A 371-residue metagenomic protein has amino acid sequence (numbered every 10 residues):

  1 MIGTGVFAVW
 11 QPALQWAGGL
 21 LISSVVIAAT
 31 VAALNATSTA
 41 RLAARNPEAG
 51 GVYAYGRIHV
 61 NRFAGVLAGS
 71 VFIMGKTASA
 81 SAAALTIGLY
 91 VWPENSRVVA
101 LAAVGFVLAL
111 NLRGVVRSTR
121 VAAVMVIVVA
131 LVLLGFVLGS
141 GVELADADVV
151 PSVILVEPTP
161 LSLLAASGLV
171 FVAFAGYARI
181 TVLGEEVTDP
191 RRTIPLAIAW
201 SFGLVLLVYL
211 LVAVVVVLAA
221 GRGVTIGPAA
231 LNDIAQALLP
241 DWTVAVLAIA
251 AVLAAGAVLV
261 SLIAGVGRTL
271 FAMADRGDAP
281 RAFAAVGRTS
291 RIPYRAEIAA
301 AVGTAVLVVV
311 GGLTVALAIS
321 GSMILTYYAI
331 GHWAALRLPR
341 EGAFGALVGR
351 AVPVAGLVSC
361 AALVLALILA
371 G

Functional and structural regions predicted by a protein language model:
M1-L20, A32-A33, T37, A147-P151 (+2 more regions): Membrane-interface "cap" regions at the ends of multi-pass membrane proteins
P12, W16, A33-V104, L108-L112 (+5 more regions): Hydrophobic transmembrane alpha-helices that form the core helical bundles of multi-pass secondary transporters
Q15-G19, R45-G51, I58-F63, E185-T193 (+3 more regions): Juxtamembrane helix-boundary/capping and inter-helix hinge elements in multi-pass membrane proteins
G19-I22, V60-A64, E94-V99, E157-S162 (+3 more regions): Membrane-interfacial loop-to-helix junctions in multi-pass transporters
I22, A123-A248, L369: Helix-loop-helix junctions that connect adjacent transmembrane segments in multi-pass membrane transporters
A54-G56, N61, A199-L262, A279-V315: TM-loop-TM module centered on a large, flexible mid-protein loop between adjacent transmembrane helices in multi-pass
G88-V91, S96-D146, E157-P158, I198-F202 (+2 more regions): Membrane-interface loop-to-helix entry segments
V107, V121, E157, A282-Y294 (+1 more regions): C-terminal membrane-solvent junction of multi-pass transporters and transport-like membrane proteins
